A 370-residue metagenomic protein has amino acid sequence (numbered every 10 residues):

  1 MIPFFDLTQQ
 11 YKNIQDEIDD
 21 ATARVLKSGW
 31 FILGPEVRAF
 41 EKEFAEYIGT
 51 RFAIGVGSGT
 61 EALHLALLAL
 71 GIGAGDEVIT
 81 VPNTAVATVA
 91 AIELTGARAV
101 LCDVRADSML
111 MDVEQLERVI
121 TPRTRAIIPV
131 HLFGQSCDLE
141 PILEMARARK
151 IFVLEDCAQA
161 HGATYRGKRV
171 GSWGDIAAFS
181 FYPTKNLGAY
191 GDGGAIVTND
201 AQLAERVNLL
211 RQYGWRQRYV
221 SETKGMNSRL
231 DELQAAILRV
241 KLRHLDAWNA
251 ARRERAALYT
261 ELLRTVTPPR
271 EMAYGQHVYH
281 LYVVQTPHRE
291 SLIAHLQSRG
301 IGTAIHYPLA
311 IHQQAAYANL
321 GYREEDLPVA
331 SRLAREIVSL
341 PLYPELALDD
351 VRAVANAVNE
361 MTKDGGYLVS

Functional and structural regions predicted by a protein language model:
T8, D20, P35-K42, Y47-A53 (+5 more regions): PLP-dependent aminotransferase class I/II
Q9-F31: Glycine-rich phosphate-binding segment of PLP-dependent enzymes
W30-E77, A91-T95, L101-D103, K168: Phosphate-binding glycine-rich loop
I54, I79, V100, V153-L154 (+4 more regions): Structural detector of well-ordered beta-strand residues that form the stable sheet scaffold of enzyme domains
L68-C157, T164, T362: PLP-dependent aminotransferase-like
A90-I92, M145, R169, N186 (+1 more regions): Hydrophobic/aromatic ligand-binding patch that stacks against planar heteroaromatic rings of cofactors or nucleotides
E155-Y190, E205, Q217-E222: Conserved active-site segment immediately N-terminal to the catalytic lysine that forms the internal aldimine
F179-S180, G194-N199, R239: Short beta-strand-to-turn element immediately C-terminal to the catalytic PLP-Schiff-base lysine in fold type I
